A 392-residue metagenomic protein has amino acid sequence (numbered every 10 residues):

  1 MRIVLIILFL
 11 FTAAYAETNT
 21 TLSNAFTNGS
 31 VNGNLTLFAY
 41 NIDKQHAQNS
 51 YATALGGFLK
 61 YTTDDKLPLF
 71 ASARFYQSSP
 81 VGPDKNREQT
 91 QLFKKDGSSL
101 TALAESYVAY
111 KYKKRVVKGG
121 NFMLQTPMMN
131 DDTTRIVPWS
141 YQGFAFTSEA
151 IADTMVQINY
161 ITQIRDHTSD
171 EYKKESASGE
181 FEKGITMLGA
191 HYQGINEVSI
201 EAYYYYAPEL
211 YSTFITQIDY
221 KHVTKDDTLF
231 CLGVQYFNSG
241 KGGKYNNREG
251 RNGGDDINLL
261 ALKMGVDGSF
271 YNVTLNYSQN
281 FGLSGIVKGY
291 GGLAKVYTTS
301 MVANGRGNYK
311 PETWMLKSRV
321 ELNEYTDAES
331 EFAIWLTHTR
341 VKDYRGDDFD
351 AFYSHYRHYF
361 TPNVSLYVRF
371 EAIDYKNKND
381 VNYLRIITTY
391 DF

Functional and structural regions predicted by a protein language model:
A16-N121, S148-A150, V320, A351-F360 (+1 more regions): Beta-barrel outer-membrane channel/assembly domains of diderm bacteria
T27, N49-L55, L100-A104, K111 (+7 more regions): Residues that define the transmembrane beta-barrel architecture of outer-membrane proteins
L35-A39, V117-D131, V156-T162, L188-A190 (+5 more regions): Transmembrane beta-strand segments that form the barrel wall of outer-membrane beta-barrel proteins
G57-L59, S106-V108, F144, V156 (+8 more regions): Membrane-embedded beta-strands of outer-membrane beta-barrel proteins, especially the hydrophobic/small aromatic
L67-A71, K114-K118, A152-I158, R165 (+6 more regions): Repeated loop/turn-to-beta-strand initiation elements of outer-membrane beta-barrel proteins
V81-P83, T154-I185, D227-T299, A303-G305 (+2 more regions): Outer-membrane beta-barrel translocator/channel fold
D84-S99, E105, R115-N196, E201-P208 (+1 more regions): Surface-exposed coil loops of outer-membrane beta-barrel proteins
Y277-Y344, D350-Y359: C-terminal structural cap/anchor segments
